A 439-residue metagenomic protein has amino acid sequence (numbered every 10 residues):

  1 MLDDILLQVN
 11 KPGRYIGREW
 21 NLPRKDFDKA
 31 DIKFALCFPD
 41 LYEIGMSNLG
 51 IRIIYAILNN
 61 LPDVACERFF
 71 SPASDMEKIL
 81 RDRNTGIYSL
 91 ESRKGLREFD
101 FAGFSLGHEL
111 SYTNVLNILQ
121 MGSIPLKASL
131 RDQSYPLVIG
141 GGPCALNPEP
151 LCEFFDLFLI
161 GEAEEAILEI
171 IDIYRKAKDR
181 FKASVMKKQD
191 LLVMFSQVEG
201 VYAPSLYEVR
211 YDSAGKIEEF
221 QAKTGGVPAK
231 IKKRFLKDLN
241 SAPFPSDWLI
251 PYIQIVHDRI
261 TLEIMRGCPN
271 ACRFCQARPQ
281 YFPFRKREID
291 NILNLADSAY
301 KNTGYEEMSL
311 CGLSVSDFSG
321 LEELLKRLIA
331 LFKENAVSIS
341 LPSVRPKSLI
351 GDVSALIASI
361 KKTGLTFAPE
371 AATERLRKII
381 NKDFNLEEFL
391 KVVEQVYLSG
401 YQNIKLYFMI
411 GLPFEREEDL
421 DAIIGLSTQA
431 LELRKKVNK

Functional and structural regions predicted by a protein language model:
M1-L41, G45-A65, F70-S74, L80: DnaQ-like (DEDDh/DEDDy) 3′-5′ exonuclease domain used for proofreading and 3′-end trimming on nucleic acids
I5-A35, Y42-E43, R210-T261: N-terminal [4Fe-4S]-dependent radical SAM core
F34-D40, L58, I250-Q276, Y300: N-terminal pre-triad scaffold of radical SAM enzymes
L36-C37, D297-K439: Conserved SAM/AdoMet-binding glycine-rich loop
C37-P39, F69, S105, G141 (+1 more regions): Short hydrophobic segments within beta-strands
L58, D156, C268, I292 (+2 more regions): Conserved, mostly hydrophobic/aromatic
S71-A222: Glycine-rich beta-alpha loop elements in corrinoid/cobalamin-binding modules across cobalamin-dependent enzymes
C275-N291: Iron-sulfur (Fe-S) cluster-binding segments and ferredoxin-like electron-carrier domains, especially [2Fe-2S]
